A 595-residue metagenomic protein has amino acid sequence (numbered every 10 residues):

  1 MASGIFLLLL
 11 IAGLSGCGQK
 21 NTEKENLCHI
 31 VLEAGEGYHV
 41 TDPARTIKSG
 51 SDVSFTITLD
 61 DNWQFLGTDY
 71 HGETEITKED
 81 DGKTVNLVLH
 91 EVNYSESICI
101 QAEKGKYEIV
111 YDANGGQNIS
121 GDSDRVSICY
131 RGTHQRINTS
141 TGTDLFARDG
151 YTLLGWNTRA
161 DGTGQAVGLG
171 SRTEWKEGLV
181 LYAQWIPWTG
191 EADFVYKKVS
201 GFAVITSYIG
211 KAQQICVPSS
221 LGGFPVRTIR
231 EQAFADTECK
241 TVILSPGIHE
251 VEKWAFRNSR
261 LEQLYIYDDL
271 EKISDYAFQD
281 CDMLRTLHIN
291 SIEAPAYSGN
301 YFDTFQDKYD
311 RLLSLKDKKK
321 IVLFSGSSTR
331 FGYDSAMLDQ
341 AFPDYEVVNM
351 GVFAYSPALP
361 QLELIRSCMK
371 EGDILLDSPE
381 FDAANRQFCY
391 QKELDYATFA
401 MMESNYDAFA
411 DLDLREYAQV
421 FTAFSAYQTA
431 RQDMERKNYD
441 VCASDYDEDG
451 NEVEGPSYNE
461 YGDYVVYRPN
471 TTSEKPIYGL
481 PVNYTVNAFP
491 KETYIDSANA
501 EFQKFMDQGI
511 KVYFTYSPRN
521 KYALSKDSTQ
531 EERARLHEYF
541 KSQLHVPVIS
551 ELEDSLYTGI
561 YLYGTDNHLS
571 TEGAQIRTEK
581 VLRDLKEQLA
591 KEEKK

Functional and structural regions predicted by a protein language model:
S3-G13: Bacterial N-terminal signal peptides
C17-L66, Y70-P187, S291: Secondary-structure capping and domain/repeat boundary segments
F194-S200, G210-R227, T237-E250, S259-K272 (+1 more regions): Structural signature of tandem-repeat unit edges
H288-K318: N-terminal secretory targeting modules
K320-Y406: Membrane-embedded segments
K392-Q508: Secreted/periplasmic serine-hydrolase-like ester/acetyl group-modifying domain
D527-K595: C-terminal regions of proteins
